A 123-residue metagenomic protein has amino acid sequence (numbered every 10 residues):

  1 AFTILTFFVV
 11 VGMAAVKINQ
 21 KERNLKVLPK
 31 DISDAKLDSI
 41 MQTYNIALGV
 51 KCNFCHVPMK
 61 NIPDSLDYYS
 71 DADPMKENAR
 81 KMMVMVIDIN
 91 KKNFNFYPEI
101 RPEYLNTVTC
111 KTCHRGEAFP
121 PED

Functional and structural regions predicted by a protein language model:
A1-K17: Bacterial Sec-dependent N-terminal signal peptides
A14-D123: Sequence context surrounding c-type heme c attachment/ligation sites in exported
